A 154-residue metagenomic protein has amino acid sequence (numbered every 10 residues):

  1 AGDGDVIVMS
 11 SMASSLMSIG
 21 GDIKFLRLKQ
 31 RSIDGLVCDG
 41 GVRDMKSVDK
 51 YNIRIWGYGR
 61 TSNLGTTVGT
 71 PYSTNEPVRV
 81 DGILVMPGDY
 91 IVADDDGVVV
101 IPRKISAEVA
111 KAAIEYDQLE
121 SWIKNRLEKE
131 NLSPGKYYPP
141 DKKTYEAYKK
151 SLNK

Functional and structural regions predicted by a protein language model:
A1-P87, I101-K154: Feature captures the catalytic cores and cofactor-binding loops of soluble hydro-lyases/lyases that act on carboxylate
Y90-A93: Acidic and generally charged, gly/proline-rich low-complexity regions
